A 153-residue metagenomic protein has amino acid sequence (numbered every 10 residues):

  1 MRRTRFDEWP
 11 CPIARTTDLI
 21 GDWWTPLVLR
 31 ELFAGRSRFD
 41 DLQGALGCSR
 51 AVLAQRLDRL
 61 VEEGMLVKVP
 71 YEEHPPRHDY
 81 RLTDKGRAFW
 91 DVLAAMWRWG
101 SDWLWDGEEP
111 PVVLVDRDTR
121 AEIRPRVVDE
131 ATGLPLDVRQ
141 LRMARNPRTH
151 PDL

Functional and structural regions predicted by a protein language model:
M1-D7: A detector for short, charged/polar N-terminal pre-domain segments
C11-S49: N-terminal helix-turn-helix DNA-binding core of bacterial DNA-binding proteins
G21, E72-L93: Basic, amphipathic "hinge/linker" alpha-helix immediately C-terminal to the N-terminal HTH DNA-binding motif
L29, S37-L42, L57, F89-V92 (+2 more regions): Extended, folded domain segments that form the structural surfaces/walls around functional sites
A34-R36, G86-R87, R120: Short, charged/polar surface micro-motifs in flexible loops or helix N-caps
F39, Q43-Y71, P75: Canonical helix-turn-helix DNA-binding module
A94, R98-L153: C-terminal regulatory/oligomerization modules of transcriptional regulators
